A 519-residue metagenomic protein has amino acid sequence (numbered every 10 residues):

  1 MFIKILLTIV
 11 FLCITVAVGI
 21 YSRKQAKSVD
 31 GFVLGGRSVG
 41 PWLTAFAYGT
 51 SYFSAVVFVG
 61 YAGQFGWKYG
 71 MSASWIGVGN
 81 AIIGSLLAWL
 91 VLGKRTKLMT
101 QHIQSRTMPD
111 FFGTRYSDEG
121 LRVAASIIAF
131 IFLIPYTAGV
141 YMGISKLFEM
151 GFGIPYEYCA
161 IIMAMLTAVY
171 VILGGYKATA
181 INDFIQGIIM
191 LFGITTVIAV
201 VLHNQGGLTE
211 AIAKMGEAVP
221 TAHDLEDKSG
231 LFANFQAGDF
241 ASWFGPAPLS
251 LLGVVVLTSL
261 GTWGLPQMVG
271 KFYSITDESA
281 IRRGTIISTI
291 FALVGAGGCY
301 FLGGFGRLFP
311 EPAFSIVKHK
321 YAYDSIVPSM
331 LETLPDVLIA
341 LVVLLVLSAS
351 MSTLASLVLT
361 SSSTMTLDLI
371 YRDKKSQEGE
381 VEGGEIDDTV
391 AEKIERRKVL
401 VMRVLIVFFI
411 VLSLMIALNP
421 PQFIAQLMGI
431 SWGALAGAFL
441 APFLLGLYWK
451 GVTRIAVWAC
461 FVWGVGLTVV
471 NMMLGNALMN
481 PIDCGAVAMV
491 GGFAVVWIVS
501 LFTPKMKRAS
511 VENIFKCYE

Functional and structural regions predicted by a protein language model:
M1-G60, V171-G174, G206: Membrane-interface "cap" regions at the ends of multi-pass membrane proteins
F2-K4, G63-G77, Y141-E157, K177-Q186 (+3 more regions): Transmembrane helix-loop boundary segments of multi-pass membrane transporters
T15, I76-V171, V254-G261, S348-S356: Helix-loop-helix module between adjacent transmembrane segments
V18-Q25, L133, T137-Y141, S145 (+6 more regions): Hydrophobic alpha-helical segments and their helix-loop junctions in multi-pass secondary transporters
V33-Q104, S250-G261, M268-P312, P328-T353: Membrane-interface helix-loop-helix modules in multi-pass membrane proteins
L92-L98, V200-P220, I290-I326, K374-K375 (+2 more regions): Extracellular/periplasmic helix-exit of transmembrane alpha-helices
T114-V123, T366-P421: Loop-to-transmembrane helix boundary motifs in multi-pass membrane proteins
E217, K375-V390, A477-E519: Terminal cytosolic tails of multi-pass membrane transporters, especially the segment immediately following the final
